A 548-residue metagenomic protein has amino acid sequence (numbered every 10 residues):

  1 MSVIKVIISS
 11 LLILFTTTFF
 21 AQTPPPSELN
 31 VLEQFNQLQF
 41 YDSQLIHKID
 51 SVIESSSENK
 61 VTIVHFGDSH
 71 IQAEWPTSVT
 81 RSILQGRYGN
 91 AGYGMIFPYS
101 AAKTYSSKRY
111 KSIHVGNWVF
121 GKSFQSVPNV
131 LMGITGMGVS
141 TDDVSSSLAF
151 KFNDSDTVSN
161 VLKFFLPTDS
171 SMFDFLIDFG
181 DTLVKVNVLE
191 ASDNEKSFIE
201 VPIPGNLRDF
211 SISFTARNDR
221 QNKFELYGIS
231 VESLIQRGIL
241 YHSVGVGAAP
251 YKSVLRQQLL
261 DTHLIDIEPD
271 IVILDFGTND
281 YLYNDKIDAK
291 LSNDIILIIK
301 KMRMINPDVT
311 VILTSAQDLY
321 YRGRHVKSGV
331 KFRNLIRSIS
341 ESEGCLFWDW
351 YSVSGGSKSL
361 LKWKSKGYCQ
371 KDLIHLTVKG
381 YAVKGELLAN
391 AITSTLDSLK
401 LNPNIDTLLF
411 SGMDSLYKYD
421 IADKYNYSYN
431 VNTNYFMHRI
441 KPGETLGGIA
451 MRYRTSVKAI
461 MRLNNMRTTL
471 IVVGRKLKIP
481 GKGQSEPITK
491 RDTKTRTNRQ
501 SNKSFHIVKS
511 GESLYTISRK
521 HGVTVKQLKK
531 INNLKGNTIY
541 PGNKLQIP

Functional and structural regions predicted by a protein language model:
M1-S27: Bacterial Sec-dependent N-terminal signal peptides
F19-E54, D397, N402-R439, K476 (+1 more regions): Sec-dependent signal peptide cleavage junction
F40-S55, V254-D266, N293-K301, V330-N334 (+1 more regions): Alpha-helical scaffolding within the catalytic cores of extracellular/periplasmic polymer-degrading hydrolases
F66-S69, S243-A248, L274-N279, T314-D318 (+2 more regions): Active-site-proximal beta-strand/loop segments in catalytic clefts of secreted hydrolases
Q72-F179, K185-N293, S328, H375: Conserved SGNH/GDSL esterase-like catalytic core that processes O-acyl groups on lipids and polysaccharides
Q257, T262, L319-K418: Catalytic His-Asp segment of secreted/periplasmic serine-dependent ester chemistry enzymes
P269-Y281, A289-I305, I312-W350: Conserved N-terminal glycine/acidic-rich loop preference
I421-K458, V472-K476, D492-K526, K530 (+1 more regions): Primarily a LysM-type cell-wall glycan-binding module
